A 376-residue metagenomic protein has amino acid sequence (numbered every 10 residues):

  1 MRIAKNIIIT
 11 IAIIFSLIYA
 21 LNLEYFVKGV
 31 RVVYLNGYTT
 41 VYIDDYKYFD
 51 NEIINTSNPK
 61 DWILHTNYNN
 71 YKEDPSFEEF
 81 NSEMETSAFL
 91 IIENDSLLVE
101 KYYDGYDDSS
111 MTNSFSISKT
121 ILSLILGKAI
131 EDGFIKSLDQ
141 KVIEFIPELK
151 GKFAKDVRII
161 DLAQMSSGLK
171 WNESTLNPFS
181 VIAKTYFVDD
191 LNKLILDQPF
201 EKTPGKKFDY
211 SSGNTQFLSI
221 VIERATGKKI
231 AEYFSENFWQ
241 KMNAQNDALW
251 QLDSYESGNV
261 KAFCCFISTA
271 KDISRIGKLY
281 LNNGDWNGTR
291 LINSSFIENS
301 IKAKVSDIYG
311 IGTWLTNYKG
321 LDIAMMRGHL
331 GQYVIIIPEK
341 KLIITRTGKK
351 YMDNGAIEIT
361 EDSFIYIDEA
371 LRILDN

Functional and structural regions predicted by a protein language model:
R2-Y106, I135, E201, D368-N376: N-terminal leader/targeting segments and the immediately adjacent pre-domain N-terminus
E83-T86, S110, H329-L330: Short, small/polar residue-rich loop motifs at catalytic or cofactor-binding pockets
D95, N113-L138, L162, L218-I222 (+1 more regions): Active-site SXXK
Y103-D107, M111, K350-M352: A short acidic/small-residue loop/turn micro-motif
D107, N177, P199-P204, N214-Q216 (+1 more regions): Flexible glycine/proline-enriched surface loops and loop-helix/loop-strand junctions
D132-K170, D197-P199, R224-F263, S268: Active-site helix/loop module of the DD-peptidase/beta-lactamase fold, centered on the serine-lysine SxxK catalytic
N214-V221, A262-D285, Q332-G348: Active-site-proximal alpha-helical segments within enzyme catalytic domains
Q245-N246, Q251, I297-T345, D353: Active-site Gly/Thr loop motif
